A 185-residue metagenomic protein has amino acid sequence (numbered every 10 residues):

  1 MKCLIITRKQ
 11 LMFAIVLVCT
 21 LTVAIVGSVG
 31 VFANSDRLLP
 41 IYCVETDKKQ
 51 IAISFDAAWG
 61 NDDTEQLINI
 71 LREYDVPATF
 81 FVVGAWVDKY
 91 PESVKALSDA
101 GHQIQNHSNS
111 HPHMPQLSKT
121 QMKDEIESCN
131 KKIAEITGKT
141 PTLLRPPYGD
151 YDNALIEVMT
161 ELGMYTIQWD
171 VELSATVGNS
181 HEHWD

Functional and structural regions predicted by a protein language model:
M1-R8: N-terminal Lys/Arg-rich, disordered targeting/topogenic segments
M12-S28: Hydrophobic membrane-insertion alpha-helices, especially the h-region of bacterial N-terminal signal peptides
V23, Q105-S108, Q168-V171: Short beta-strands and strand-loop turn motifs
G30-F32, A58, T176-E182: Short, flexible loop segments at the rims of nucleotide/cofactor-binding pockets, characterized by
F32-H113, M122, N130-K132: Active-site beta->alpha N-cap acidic-glycine motif
D63, P112-K139, D150-D185: Alpha-helical scaffold elements lining the catalytic groove of polysaccharide deacetylases
T142: Short active-site oxyanion
